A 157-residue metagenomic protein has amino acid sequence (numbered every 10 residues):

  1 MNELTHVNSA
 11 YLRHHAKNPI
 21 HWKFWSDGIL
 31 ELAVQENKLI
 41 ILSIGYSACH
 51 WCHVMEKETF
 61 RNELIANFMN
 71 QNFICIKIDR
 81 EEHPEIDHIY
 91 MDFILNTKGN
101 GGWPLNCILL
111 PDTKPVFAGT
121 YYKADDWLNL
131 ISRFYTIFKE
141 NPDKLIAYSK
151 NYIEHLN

Functional and structural regions predicted by a protein language model:
M1-N157: Replace the tail clause
